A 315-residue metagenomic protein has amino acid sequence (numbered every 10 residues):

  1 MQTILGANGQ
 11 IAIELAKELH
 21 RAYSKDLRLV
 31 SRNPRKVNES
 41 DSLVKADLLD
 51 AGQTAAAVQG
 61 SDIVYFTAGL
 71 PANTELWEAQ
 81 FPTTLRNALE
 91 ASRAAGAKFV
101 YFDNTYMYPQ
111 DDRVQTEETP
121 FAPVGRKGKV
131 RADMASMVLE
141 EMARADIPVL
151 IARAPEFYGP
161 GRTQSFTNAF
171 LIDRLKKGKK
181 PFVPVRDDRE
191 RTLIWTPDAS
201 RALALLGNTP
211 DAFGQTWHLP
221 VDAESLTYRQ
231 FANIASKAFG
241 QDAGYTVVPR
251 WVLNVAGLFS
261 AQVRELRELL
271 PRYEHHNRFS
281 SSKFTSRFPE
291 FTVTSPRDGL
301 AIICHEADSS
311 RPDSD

Functional and structural regions predicted by a protein language model:
Q2, A202-L266, T294-P296, L300-D315: Mid/C-terminal beta-alpha module of Rossmann-like enzyme folds, strongest in SDR-family dehydrogenases/epimerases
Q2-A22: N-terminal Rossmann NAD(P)H-binding glycine-rich loop of SDR-like oxidoreductase domains
R35-A95: NAD(P)H-binding glycine-rich loop region in Rossmannoid oxidoreductase-like domains and their noncatalytic homologs
R86-R131: Conserved Rossmann-fold NAD(P)-dependent oxidoreductase catalytic core, especially the SDR/UDP-sugar
N104, S136-G161: Conserved beta-loop-beta element that borders a ligand/cofactor-binding pocket
K127, P155-S165, V185-P197, V221-A223: Glycine-rich "substrate-gating" loop/helix at the edge of Rossmann-like oxidoreductase active sites
D173-I194, L205, D211: A conserved pocket-lining segment of Rossmann-fold NAD(P)-dependent short-chain dehydrogenase/reductase
A256-T292: Conserved C-terminal active-site "lid" loop/helix of NAD(P)H-dependent oxidoreductases that clamps the redox cofactor
